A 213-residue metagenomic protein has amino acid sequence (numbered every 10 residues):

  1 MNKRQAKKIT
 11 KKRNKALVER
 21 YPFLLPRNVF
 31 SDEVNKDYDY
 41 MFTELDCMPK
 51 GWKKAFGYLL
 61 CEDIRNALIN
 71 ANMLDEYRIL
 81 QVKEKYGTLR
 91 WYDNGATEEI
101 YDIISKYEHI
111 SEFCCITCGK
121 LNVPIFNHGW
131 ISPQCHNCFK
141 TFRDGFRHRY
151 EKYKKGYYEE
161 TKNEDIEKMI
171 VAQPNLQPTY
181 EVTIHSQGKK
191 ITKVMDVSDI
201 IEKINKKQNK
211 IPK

Functional and structural regions predicted by a protein language model:
M1-K12, I191, K206-K213: Short Lys/Arg-rich cationic patches that frequently serve as NLS/NoLS or arginine-rich RNA/DNA-binding motifs
M1-Y101: Long, charged N-terminal interaction/targeting segments
I103-F113, I125-G129: Short, flexible, mixed-charge glycine/proline-rich loop motifs that serve as phosphate/nucleic-acid-contacting
C115-C118, C135: Short cysteine-rich clusters marking metal-coordination/redox-active sites
N122-F126, R143: Short functional micro-motifs and their immediate structural scaffolds
W130-K140: Cysteine-rich micro-motifs
T141-Y153: Short metal-binding segments enriched for Cys and/or His
N163-S198: Acidic, low-complexity, intrinsically disordered interaction modules
